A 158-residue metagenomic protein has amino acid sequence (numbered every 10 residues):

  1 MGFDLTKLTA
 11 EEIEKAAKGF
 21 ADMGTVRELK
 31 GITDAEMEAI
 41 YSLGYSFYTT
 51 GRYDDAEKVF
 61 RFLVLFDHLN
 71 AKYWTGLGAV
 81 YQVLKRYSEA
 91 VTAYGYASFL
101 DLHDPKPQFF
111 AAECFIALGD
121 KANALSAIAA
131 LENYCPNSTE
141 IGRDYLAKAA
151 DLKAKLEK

Functional and structural regions predicted by a protein language model:
E113-E140, A147-D151: TPR/TPR-like (Sel1-like) alpha-helical repeat modules
